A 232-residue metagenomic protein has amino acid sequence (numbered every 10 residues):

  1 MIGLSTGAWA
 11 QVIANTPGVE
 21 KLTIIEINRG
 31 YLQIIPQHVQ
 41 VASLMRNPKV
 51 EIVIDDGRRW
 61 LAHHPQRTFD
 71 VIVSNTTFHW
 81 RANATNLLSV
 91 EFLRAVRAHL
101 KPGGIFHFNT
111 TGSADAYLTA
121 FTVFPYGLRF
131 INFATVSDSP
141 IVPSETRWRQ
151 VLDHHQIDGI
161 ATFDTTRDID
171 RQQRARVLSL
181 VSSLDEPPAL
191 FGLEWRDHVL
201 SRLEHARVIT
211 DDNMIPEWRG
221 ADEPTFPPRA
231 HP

Functional and structural regions predicted by a protein language model:
M1-Y117, T122, L128-F130: The AdoMet/dcAdoMet-binding core of the Class I SAM-like
V41, D56-H63, Y126-P232: Soluble small-group transferase modules, centered on the S-adenosyl donor enzyme superfamily
